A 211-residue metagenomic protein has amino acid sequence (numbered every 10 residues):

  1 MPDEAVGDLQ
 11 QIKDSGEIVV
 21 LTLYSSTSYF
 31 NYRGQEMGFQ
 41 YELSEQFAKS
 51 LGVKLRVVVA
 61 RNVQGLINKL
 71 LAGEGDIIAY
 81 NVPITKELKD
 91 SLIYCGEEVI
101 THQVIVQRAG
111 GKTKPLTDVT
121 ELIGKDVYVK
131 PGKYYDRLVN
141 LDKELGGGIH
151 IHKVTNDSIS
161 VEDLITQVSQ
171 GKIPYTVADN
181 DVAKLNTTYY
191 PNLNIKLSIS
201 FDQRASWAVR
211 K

Functional and structural regions predicted by a protein language model:
M1-D90, I151-I159, T166: Extracytoplasmic small-molecule ligand-binding "clamshell" domains of the periplasmic binding protein/Venus flytrap
D14-I18, L51-V53, D90, T101-Q103 (+3 more regions): Envelope-exposed proteins and targeting segments
E17-Y24, S28-Y29, D118-R137, H152: Short loop->beta-strand "edge-of-pocket" segments that line small-molecule binding or catalytic clefts across diverse
T22-S26, V59-V63, L70, P83 (+5 more regions): A mature extracytoplasmic/lumenal domain signature
Y24-S25, E97-K112, D157-E162, N180-K211: Periplasmic-binding protein-like
A48-V53, L71, G75, G110 (+4 more regions): Sec-exported extracytoplasmic/periplasmic mature domains
Q64, N68, A79-S91, V139-E144 (+1 more regions): A ligand-binding cleft/hinge motif common to bilobed small-molecule-binding domains
G96, A109-V127, D142: Flexible hinge/capping segments at coil-to-helix
